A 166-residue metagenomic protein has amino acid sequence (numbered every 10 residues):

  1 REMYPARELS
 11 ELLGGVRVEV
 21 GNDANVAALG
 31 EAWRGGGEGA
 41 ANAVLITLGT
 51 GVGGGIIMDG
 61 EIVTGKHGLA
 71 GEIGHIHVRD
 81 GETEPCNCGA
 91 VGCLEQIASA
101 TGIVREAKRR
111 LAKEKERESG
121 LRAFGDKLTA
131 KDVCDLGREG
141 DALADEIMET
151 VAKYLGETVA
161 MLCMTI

Functional and structural regions predicted by a protein language model:
R1-V44: Glycine-rich phosphate-binding loop and adjoining helix at the ATP-binding site of ATP-dependent phosphoryl-transfer
L12, G30, E61, T165-I166: Alpha-helix C-terminal capping segments
A24, R79-G81, E139: Short, solvent-exposed coil/turn elements at secondary-structure transition points
A32-W33, K66, A107: Short, flexible helix/strand-to-coil boundary loops that buttress conserved ligand/catalytic motifs in alpha/beta
E38-I97: Glycine-rich phosphate-binding loop of actin/hexokinase-like ATP-binding domains
V91, E95-I166: A mobile "lid/hinge" subdomain adjacent to the ATP/sugar-phosphate binding pocket shared across diverse ATP-dependent
